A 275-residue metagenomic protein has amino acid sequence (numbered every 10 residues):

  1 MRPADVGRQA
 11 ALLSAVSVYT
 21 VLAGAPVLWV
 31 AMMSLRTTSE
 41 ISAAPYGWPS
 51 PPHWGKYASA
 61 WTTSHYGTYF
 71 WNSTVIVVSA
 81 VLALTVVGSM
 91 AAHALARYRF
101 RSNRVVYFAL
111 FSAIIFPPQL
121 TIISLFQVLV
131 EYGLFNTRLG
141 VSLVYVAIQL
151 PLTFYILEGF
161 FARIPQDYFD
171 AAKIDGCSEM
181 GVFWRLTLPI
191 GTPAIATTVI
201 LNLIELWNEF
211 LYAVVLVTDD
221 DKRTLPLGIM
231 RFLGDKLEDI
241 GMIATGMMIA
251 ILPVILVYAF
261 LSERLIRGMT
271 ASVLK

Functional and structural regions predicted by a protein language model:
M1-V6: Short, Lys/Arg-rich, polar N-terminal cytosolic tail immediately upstream of the first transmembrane signal-anchor
R8-K275: A structural signal for multi-pass alpha-helical bundles of membrane permease subunits that mediate small-molecule
